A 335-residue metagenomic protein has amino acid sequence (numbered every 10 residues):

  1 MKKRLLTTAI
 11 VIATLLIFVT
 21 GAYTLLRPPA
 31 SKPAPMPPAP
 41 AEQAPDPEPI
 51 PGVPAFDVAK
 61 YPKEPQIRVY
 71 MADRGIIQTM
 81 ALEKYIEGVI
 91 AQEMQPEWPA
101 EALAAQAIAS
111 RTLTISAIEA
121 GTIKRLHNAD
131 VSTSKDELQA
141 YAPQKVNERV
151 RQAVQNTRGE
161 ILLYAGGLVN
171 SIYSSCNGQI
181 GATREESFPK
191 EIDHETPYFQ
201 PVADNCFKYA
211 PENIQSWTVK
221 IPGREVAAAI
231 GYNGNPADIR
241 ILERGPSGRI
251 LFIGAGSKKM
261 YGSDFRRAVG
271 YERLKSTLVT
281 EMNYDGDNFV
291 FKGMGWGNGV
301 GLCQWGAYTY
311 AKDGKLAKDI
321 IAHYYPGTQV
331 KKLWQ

Functional and structural regions predicted by a protein language model:
M1-Q335: Conserved, single-site charged/polar hotspot
